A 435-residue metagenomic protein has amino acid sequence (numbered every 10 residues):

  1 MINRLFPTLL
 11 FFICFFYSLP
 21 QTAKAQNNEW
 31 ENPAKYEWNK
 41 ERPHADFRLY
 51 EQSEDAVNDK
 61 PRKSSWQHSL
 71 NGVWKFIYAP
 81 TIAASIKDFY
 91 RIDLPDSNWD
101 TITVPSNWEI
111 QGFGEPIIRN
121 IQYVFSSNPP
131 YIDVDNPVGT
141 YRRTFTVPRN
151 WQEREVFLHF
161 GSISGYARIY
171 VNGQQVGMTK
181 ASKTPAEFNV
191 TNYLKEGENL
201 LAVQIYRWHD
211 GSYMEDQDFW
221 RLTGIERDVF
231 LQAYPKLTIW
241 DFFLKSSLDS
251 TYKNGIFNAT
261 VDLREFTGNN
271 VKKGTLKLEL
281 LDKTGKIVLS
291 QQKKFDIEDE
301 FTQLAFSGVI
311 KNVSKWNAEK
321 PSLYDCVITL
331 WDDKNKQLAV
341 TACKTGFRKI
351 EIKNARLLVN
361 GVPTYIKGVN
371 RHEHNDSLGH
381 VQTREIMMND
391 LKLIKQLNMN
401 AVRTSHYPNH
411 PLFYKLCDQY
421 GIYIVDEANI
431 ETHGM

Functional and structural regions predicted by a protein language model:
M1-N27: Bacterial Sec-dependent N-terminal signal peptides
Q26-H159, Y213-Q217, L222-I225: Extended carbohydrate-recognition surfaces in non-catalytic/accessory domains of CAZymes and lectin-like proteins
K60, I77-A79, I110-E115, Y131-D241 (+3 more regions): Accessory beta-strand-rich segments of carbohydrate-active enzymes
W74, G173, V229, Y324 (+3 more regions): Conserved, mostly hydrophobic/aromatic
W151-E155, L194-E198, N269-K272, I310-L323: Short glycine/proline/serine/threonine-rich loop/turn segments at secondary-structure transition edges
I169-V171, N254-D296, L304-F306: Beta-strand-rich binding/interaction modules
K183-E187, D210-M214, E298, W331-D333 (+2 more regions): Active-site mouth of glycoside hydrolases
E226-F243, R348-V362: Low-complexity, Pro/Ser/Thr- and charge-rich linker/hinge segments at domain boundaries
